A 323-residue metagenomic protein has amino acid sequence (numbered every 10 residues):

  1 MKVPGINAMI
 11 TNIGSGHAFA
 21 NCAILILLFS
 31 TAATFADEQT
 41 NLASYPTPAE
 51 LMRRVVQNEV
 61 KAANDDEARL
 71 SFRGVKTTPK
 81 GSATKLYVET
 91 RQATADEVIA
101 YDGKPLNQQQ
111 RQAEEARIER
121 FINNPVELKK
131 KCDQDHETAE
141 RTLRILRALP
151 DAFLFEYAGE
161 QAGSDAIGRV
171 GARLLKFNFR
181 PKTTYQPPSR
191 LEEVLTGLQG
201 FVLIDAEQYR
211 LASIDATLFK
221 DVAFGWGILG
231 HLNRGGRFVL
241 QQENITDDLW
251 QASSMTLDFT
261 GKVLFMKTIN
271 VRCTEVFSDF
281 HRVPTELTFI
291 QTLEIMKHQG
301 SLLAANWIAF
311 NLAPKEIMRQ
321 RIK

Functional and structural regions predicted by a protein language model:
M1-H17: N-terminal secretory signal peptides that target proteins for export/translocation
G5, G14, S30-T31, T90 (+1 more regions): Generic alpha-helical structural signal
G16, L249-Q251: Tryptophan-centered motif/residue detector
N21-T31: Bacterial N-terminal signal peptides
A32-A36: Sec/Tat signal peptide C-region and signal peptidase I cleavage site
D37-Q199, A206-A212, T217-G236, N244-L249 (+1 more regions): Structured extracytoplasmic
V239-Q241, A252-S254: Beta-strand elements of repeat-based all-beta scaffolds
